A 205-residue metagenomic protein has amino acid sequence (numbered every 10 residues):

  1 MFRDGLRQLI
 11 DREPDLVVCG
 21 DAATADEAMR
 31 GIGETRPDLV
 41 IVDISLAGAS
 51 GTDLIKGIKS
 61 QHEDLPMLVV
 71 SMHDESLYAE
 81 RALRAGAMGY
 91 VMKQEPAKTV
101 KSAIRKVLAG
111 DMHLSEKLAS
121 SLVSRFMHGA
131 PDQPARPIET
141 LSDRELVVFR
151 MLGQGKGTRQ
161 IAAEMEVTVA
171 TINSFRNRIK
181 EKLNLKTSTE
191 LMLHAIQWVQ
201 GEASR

Functional and structural regions predicted by a protein language model:
F2, A47: The feature encodes the CheY-like receiver
D15-A23, G31, L185: Short hydrophobic/Thr-rich beta-strand motif most characteristic of the beta2 strand and flanking loop of CheY-like
T24-E27, S50-D53: Acidic catalytic/metal-coordinating carboxylates
D43, S71: Active-site residues of response regulator receiver
T52-D64: Short amphipathic alpha-helix used as the core "switch/output" element in two-component signaling
L77-R84, G89-D143, V147, T189 (+1 more regions): Short, flexible helix-to-coil linker/hinge segments that flank and couple to helix-turn-helix
P134-T171: Helix-turn-helix DNA-binding segment
N177-R205: Basic, Lys/Arg-enriched C-terminal extension of HTH/homeodomain DNA-binding domains
